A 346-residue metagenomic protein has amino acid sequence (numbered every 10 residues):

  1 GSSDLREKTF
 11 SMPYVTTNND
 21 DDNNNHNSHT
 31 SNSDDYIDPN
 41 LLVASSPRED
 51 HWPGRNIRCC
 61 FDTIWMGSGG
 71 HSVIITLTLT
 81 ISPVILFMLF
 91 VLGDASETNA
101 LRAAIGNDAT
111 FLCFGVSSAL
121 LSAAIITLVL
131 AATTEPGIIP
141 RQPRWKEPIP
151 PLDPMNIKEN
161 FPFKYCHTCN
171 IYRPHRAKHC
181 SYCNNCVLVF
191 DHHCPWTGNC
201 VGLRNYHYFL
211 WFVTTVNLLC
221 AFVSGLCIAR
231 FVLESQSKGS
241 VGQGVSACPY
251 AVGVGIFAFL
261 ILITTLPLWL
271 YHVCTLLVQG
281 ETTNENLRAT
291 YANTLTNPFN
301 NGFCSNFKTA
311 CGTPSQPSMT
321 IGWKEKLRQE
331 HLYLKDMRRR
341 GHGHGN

Functional and structural regions predicted by a protein language model:
S3-N346: Membrane-associated feature with strongest affinity for ZDHHC
